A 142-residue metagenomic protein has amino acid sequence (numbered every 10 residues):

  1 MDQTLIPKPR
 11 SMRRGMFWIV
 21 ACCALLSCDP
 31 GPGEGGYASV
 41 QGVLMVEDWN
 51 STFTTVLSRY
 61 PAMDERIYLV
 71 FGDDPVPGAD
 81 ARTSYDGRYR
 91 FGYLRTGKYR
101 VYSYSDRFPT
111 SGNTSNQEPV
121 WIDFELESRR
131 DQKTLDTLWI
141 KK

Functional and structural regions predicted by a protein language model:
M1-M12: N-terminal secretory signal peptides that target proteins for export/translocation
A24-S27: C-terminal motif of bacterial Sec signal peptides marking the signal peptidase cleavage site
D29-P32: Bacterial signal peptide processing site
A38-E47, T54: A short, amphipathic beta-strand motif
S58-D80: Short amphipathic beta-strand segments in non-cytosolic proteins
S84-Y93: Short, surface-exposed beta-strand/beta-hairpin micro-motifs centered on an aromatic residue
G97-S103: A short tyrosine-centered beta-strand micro-motif
D106-L135, K141-K142: Structured interaction patches on ligand/partner-binding surfaces of diverse proteins
